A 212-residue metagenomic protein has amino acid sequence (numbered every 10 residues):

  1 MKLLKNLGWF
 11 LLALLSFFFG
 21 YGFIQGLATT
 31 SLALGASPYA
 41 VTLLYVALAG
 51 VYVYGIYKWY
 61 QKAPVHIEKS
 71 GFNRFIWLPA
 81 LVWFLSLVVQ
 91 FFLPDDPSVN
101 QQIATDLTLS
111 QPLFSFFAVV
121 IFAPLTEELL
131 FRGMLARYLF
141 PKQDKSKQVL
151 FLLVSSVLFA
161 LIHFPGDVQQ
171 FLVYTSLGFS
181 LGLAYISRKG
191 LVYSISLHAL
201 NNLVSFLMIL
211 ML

Functional and structural regions predicted by a protein language model:
K2, N6-F10, S37-Y45, S70-L78 (+4 more regions): Residue-level signature of transmembrane alpha-helical entry/exit and packing/kink sites in multi-pass membrane
L3-W59: Alpha-helical transmembrane segments in multi-pass membrane proteins
A13-Q25, L48-Y52, L81-Q90, E127 (+3 more regions): Alpha-helical transmembrane segments of multipass membrane proteins
F19-F23, I56, Y60-Q61, F84 (+4 more regions): Hydrophobic membrane-targeting signal helices
I24-A28, V88-P94, L135, A184-Y185: Juxtamembrane C-cap of transmembrane helices in multi-pass membrane transport proteins
L32-P38, Q61-A123, R137, P141 (+1 more regions): Juxtamembrane helix-loop-helix connectors linking adjacent transmembrane helices in multi-pass membrane enzymes
V53-P64, A184-S187: Structural signal for the C-terminal ends of transmembrane alpha-helices and the immediately following loop
P112-L212: Transmembrane helix-loop-helix hairpins at the membrane interface of multi-pass integral membrane proteins
